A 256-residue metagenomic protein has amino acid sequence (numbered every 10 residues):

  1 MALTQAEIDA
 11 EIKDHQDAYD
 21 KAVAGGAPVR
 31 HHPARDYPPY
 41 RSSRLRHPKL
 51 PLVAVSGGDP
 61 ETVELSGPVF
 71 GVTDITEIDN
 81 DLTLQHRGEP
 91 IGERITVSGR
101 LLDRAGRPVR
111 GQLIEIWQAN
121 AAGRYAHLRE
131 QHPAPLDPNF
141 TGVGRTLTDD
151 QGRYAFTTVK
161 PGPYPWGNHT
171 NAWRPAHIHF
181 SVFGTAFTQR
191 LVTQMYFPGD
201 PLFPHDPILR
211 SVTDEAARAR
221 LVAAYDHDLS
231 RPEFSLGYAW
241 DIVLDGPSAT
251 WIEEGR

Functional and structural regions predicted by a protein language model:
A2-R256: Beta-strand-dominated extracellular/periplasmic modules and repeats in secreted or surface-exposed proteins
